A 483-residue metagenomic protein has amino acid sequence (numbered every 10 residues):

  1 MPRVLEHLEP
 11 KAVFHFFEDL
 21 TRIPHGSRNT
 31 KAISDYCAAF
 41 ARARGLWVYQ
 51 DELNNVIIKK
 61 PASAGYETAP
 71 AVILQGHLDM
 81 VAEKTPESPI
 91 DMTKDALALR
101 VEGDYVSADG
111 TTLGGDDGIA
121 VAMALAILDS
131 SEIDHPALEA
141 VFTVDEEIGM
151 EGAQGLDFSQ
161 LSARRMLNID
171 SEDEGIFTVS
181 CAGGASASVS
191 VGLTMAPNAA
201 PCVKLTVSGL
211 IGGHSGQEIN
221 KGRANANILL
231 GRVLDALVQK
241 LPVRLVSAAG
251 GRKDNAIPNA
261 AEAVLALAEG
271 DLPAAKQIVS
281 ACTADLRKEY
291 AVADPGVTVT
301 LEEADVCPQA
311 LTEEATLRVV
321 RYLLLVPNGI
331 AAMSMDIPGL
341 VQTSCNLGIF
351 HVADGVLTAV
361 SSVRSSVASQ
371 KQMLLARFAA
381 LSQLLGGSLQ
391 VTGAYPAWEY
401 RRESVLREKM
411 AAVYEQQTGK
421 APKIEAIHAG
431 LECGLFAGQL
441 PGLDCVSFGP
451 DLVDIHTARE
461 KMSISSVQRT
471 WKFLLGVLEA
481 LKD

Functional and structural regions predicted by a protein language model:
R3-D104: Acidic/His- and Gly-rich active-site-bordering loop/insert found across diverse amide/peptide-bond hydrolases
L5, P10-V13, M335, Q342-G355 (+2 more regions): Zn-dependent metallopeptidase/amidohydrolase metal-coordination segment
E18-R22, G251-K253, A263-V264, T298-A310 (+3 more regions): A short beta-alpha structural unit
Y66-R164, S190, A199-C202, E313-L317 (+4 more regions): Active-site metal-coordination/substrate-binding segment of hydrolases, especially metallo-dependent peptidases
D134-A226, L234, V238: Fold-level recognition of mixed alpha/beta catalytic cores in primary-metabolism enzymes, strongest
S159, R223-K240, E269-L272, L317-L324 (+4 more regions): His/Asp/Glu-rich mid-to-C-terminal helical/loop segments that flank catalytic regions of hydrolases
A196-A200, I219-A249, E269-S344, F378: Acidic-enriched catalytic cores of C-N bond-cleaving enzymes acting on peptides and small amides
N225-I228, R232-A248, Y400-L443: Active-site-adjacent substrate-binding region of metalloamidase/peptidase-like peptide-processing proteins
